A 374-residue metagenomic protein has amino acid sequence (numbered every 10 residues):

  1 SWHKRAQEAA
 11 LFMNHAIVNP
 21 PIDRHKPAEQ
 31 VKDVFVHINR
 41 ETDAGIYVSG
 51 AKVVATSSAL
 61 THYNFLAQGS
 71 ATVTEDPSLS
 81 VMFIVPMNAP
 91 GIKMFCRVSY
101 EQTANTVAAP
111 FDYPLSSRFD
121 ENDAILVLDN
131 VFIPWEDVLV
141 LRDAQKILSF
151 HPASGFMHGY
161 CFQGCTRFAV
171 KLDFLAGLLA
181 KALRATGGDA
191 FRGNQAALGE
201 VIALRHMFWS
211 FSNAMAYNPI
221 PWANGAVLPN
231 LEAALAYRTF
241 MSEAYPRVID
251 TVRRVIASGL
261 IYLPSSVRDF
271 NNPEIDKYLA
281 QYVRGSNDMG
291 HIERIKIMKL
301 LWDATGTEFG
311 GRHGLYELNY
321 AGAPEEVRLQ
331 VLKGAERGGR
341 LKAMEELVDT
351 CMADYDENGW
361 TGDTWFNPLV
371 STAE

Functional and structural regions predicted by a protein language model:
S1-A10: Hydrophobic alpha-helical hairpins/lids featuring a short glycine-rich hinge
H15-R167, L332-E374: FAD-binding core of flavoproteins
V18, R184, S210-Y217, P246-R253 (+1 more regions): Charged/polar positions within long, soluble alpha-helices
P152-G159, Y217-V227: Short acidic (Asp/Glu) and glycine-rich catalytic loops that position anionic groups and cofactors
Q163-P221: Extended amphipathic alpha-helical segments enriched in small hydrophobics
Q195-G199, V227-L235: Short, charged, amphipathic alpha-helical segments
M215-N224, Y262, S266-D269: Active/binding-pocket-proximal capping segment
E232-S371: Alpha-helix capping/hinge segments and adjacent helical runs
